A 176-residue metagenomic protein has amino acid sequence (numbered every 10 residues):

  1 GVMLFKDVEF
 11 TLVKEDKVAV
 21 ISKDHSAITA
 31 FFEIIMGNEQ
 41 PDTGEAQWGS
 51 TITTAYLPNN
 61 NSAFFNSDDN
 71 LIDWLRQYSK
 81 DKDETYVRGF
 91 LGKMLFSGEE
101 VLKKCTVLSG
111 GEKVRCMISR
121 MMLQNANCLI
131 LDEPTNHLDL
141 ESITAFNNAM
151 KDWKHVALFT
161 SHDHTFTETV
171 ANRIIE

Functional and structural regions predicted by a protein language model:
G1-E176: ABC ATP-binding cassette signature C-motif
